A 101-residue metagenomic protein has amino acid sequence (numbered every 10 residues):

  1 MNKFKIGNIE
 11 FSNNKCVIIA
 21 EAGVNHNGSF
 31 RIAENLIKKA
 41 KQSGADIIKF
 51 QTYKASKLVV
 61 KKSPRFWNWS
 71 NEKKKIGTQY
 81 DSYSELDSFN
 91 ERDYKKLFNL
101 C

Functional and structural regions predicted by a protein language model:
M1-I19, Y94: N-terminal amphipathic alpha-helix/helix-capping segment at the start of soluble metabolic enzymes
F4-G7, E34-K49: Short amphipathic alpha-helices and their capping/turn segments at secondary-structure boundaries
I18-A22, I48-F50: Hydrophobic faces of well-ordered beta-strands that scaffold small-molecule active sites in alpha/beta enzyme cores
A20-G23, D81-Y83: A short, structure-level motif marking secondary-structure boundaries and short turns
V24-N25, E85-L86, C101: A generic structural signal for short
N25-Q42, E91-R92: Glycine-rich anion/phosphate-binding loops
L36, L97, C101: Aromatic/hydrophobic pocket-lining residues that form π-stacking "cages" and hydrophobic walls in ligand
D46-S88: Glycine-rich, proline-tolerant flexible connector loops at the mouths of alpha/beta enzymes
